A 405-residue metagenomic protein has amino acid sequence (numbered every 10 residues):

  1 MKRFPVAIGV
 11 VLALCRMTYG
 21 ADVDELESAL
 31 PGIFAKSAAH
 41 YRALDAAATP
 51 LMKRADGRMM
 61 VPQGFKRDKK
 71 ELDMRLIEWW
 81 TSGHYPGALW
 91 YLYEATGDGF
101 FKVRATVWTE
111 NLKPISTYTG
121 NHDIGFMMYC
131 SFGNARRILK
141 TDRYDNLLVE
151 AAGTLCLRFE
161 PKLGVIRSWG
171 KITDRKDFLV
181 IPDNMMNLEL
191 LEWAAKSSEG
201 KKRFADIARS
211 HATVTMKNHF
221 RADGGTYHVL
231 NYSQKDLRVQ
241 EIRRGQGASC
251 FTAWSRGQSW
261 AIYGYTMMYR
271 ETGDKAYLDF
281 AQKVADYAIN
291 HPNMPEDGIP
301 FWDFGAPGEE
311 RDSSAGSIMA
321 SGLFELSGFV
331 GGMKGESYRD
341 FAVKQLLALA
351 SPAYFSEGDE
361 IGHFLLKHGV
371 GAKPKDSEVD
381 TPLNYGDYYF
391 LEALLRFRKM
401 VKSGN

Functional and structural regions predicted by a protein language model:
M1, L14-C15, N187: Generic N-terminal leader/processing signal
M1-A7: Bacterial N-terminal signal peptides that target proteins for export
A7-R16: Bacterial N-terminal signal peptides
G20-N405: Glycan-recognition and catalytic cores of secretory/periplasmic carbohydrate-active enzymes
